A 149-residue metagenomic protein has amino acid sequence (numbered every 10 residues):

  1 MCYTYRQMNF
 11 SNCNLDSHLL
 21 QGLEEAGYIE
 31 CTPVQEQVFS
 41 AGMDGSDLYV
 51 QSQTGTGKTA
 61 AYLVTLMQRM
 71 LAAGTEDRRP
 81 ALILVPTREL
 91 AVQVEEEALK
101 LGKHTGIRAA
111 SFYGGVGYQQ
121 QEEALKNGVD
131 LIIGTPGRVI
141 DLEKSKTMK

Functional and structural regions predicted by a protein language model:
Y5-Q51: Conserved pre-motif I regulatory segment
N12, S17-Y28, T75-K144: Conserved nucleic-acid-binding Ia/Ib motif block in the N-terminal RecA-like helicase ATPase lobe
I29, D47, G57-T59, L63 (+2 more regions): Gly/Ser/Thr-rich beta-alpha loop segments that engage phosphate groups in nucleotides
E36-L48, T59-E76, V92, E97-L101 (+1 more regions): Walker A/P-loop NTP-binding motif
S52-T56: The conserved Walker
